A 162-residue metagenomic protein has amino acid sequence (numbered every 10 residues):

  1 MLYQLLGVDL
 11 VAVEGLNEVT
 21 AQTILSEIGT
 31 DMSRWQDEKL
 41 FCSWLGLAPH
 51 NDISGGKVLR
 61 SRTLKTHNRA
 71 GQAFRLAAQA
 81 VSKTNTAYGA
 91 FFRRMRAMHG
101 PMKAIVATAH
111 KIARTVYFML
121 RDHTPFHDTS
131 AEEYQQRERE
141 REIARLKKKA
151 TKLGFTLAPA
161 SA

Functional and structural regions predicted by a protein language model:
M1-A162: A detector of single, family-specific signature residues that are central to catalytic or substrate-handling motifs
